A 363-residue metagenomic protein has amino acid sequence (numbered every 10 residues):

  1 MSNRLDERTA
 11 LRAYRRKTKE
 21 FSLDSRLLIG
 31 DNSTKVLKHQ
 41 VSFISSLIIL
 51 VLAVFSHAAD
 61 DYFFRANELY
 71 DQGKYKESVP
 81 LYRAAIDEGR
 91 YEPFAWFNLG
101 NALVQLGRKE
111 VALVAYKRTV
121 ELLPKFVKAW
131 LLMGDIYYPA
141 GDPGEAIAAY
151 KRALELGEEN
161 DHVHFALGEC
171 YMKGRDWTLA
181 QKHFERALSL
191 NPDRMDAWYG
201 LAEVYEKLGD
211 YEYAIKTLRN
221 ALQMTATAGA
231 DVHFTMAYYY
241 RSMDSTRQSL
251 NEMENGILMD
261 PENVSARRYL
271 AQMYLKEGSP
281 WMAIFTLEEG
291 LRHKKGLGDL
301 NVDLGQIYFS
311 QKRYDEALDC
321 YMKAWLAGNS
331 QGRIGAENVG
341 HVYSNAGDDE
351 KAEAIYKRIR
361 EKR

Functional and structural regions predicted by a protein language model:
V54-N98, Q105: N-terminal leader/linker segments that initiate helical-solenoid repeat arrays
A59-D60, P93-F94, V127-K128, D161-H162 (+5 more regions): Helix-start (N-cap) detector for alpha-helical repeat units in TPR-like alpha-solenoids, especially tetratricopeptide
D71-Q72, Q105-L106, P139-A140, K173-G174 (+5 more regions): Register position in tetratricopeptide repeats
E88, L122, L156, L190 (+5 more regions): Structural marker of alpha-solenoid helical repeat scaffolds
